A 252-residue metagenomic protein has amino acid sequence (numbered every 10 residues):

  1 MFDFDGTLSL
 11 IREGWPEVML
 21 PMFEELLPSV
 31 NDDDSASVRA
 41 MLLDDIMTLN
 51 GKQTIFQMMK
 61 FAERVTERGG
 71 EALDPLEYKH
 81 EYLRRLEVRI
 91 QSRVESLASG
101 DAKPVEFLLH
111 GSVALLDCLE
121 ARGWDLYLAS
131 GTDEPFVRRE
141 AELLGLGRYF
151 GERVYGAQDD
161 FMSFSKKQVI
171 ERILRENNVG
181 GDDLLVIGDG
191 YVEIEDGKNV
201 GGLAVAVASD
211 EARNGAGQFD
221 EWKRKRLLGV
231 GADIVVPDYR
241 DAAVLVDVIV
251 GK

Functional and structural regions predicted by a protein language model:
M1-A40: Active-site neighborhood of HAD-like aspartate-dependent phosphohydrolases
M1-F2, V38, L43, M47-N50 (+2 more regions): Non-catalytic pre-domain segments flanking phosphatase-related domains
T7, M19, K103-F107, S112-E142 (+1 more regions): Substrate-recognition element of Asp-dependent hydrolases with the DxDx(T/V) motif
D44-E106, H110-A121: A metal-dependent, Asp-based hydrolase signature
L76-E77, G147-S163: A short, structured active-site edge motif that brings together acidic residues
S130, V186-I234: Acidic, Mg2+-coordinating phosphoryl-transfer loop and its flanking beta/alpha structural elements, shared across
Y155, D233-Y239: Short acidic-hydrophobic, aromatic-tinged amphipathic segments that line or gate anion-handling sites
F164-G197: Conserved Lys-Pro-Asp/Glu-containing loop-to-beta segment of HAD-superfamily phosphomonoesterases, centered on
